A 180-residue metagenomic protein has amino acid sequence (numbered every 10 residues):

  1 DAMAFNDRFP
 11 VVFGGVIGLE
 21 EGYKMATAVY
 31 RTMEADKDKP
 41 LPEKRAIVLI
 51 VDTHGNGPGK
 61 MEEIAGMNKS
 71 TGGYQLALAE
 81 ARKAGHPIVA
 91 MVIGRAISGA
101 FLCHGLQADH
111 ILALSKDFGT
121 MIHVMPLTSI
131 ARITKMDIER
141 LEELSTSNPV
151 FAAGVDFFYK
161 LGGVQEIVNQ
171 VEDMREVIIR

Functional and structural regions predicted by a protein language model:
D1-A2, V48-I50, V89-M91, L112: Structural motif
D1-N6, G14, R180: Intrinsically disordered, low-complexity segments enriched in small/flexible residues
M3-F9, Y23-P58: A structural preference for short, pocket-lining loop segments at secondary-structure junctions
G14-V29, E43-A46, T53, E63-L78: Conserved mixed alpha/beta catalytic, RNA-binding, or beta-rich assembly cores of soluble enzyme, regulatory
G55-I179: Conserved catalytic cores of soluble enzyme domains, especially glycine-rich substrate-binding beta-alpha loops
